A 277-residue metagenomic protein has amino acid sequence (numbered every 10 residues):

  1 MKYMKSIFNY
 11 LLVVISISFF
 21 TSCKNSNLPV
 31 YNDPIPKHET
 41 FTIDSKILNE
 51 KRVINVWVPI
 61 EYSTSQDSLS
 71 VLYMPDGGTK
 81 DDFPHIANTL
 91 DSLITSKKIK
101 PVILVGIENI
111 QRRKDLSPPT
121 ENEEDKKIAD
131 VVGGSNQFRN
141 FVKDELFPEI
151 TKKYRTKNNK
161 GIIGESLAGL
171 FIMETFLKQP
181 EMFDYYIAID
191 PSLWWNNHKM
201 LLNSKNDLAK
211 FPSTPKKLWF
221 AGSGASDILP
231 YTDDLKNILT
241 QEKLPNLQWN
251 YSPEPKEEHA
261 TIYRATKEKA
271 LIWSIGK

Functional and structural regions predicted by a protein language model:
K2-L11: Bacterial N-terminal signal peptides that target proteins for export
L12-I17: Hydrophobic alpha-helical targeting segments used for export or membrane insertion
F19-S22: C-terminal motif of bacterial Sec signal peptides marking the signal peptidase cleavage site
N25-K277: Non-catalytic cap/lid and distal C-terminal segments of serine-dependent acyl enzymes
